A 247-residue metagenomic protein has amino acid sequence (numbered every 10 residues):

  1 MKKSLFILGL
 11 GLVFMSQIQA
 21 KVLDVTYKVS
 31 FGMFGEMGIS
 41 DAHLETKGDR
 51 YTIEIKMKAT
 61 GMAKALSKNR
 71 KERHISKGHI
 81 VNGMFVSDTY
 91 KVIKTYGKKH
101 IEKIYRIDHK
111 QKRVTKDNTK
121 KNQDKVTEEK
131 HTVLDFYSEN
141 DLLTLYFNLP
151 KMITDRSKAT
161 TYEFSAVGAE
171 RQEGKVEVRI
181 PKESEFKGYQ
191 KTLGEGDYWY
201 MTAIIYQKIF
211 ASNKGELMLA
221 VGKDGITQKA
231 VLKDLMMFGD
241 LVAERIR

Functional and structural regions predicted by a protein language model:
S4-F14: Sec-dependent N-terminal signal peptides
L12, L149-P150: Alpha-helix boundary/capping residues
M15-A20: Sec/Tat signal peptide C-region and signal peptidase I cleavage site
K21-H109, T154-R247: Acidic, serine/threonine-rich low-complexity disordered tracts
K103-F147: Hydrophobic, well-structured mid-protein blocks that either form specific transmembrane helices
Y146-L149, V178: Generic hydrophobic, helix-prone segments enriched in Leu/Val/Ile
